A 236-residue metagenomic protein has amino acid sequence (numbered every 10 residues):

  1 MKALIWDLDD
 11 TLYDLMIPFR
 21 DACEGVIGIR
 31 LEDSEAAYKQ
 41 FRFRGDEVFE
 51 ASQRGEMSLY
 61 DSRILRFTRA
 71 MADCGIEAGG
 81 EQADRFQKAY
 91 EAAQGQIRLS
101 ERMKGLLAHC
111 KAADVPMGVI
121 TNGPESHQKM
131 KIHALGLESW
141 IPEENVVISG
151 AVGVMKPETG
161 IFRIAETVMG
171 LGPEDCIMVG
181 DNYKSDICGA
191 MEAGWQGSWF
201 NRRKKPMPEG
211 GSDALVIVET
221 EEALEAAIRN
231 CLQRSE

Functional and structural regions predicted by a protein language model:
M1-E101, A112-A113: N-terminal helical cap/lid subdomain that shapes the substrate entry/recognition surface in HAD-like hydrolases
M1-L4, I17, K104, A108 (+1 more regions): Asp-based, Mg2+/Mn2+-dependent phosphohydrolase catalytic module
